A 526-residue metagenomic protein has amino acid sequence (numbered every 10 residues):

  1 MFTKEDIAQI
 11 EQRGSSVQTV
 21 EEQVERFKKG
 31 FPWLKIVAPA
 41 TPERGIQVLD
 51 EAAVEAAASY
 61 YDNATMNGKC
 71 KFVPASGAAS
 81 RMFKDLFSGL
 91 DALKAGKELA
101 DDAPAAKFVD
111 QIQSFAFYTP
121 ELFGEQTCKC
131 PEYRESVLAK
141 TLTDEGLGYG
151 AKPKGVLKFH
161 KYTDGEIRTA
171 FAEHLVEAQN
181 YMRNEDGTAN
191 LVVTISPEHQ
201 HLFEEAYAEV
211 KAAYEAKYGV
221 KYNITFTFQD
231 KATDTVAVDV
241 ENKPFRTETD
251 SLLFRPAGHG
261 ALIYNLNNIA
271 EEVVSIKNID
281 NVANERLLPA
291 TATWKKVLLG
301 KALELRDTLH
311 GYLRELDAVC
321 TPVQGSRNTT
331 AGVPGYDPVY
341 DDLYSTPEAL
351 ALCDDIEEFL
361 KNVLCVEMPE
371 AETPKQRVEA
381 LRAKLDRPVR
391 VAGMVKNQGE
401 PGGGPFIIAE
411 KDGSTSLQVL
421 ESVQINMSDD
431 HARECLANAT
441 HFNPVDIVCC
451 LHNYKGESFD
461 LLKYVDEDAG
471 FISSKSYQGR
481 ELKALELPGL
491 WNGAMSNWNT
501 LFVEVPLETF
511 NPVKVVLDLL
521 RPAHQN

Functional and structural regions predicted by a protein language model:
F2-P39: N-terminal regions that are enriched for targeting/export leaders and immediately downstream pro/stem segments
I7-I10, L34-V323, G335-Q398, I408 (+4 more regions): Domain-scale recognition of functional cores that engage charged ligands
L287, D307, Y340, T346-N526: OB-fold and OB-like single-stranded nucleic-acid-recognition modules and their adjacent interaction interfaces
